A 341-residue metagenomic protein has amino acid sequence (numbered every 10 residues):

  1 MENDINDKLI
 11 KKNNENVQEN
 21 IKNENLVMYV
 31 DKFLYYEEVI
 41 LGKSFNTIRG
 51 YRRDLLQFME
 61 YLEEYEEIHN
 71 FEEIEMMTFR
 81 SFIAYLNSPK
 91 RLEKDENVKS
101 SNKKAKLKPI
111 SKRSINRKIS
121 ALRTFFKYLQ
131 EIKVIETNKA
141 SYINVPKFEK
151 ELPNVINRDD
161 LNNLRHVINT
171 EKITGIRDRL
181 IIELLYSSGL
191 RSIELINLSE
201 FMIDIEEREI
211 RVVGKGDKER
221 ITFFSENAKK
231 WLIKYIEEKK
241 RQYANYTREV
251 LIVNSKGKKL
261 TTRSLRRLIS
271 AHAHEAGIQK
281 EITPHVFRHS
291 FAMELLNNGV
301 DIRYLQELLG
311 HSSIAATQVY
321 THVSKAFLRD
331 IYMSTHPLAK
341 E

Functional and structural regions predicted by a protein language model:
M1-E341: Conserved catalytic core of the tyrosine transesterase superfamily
